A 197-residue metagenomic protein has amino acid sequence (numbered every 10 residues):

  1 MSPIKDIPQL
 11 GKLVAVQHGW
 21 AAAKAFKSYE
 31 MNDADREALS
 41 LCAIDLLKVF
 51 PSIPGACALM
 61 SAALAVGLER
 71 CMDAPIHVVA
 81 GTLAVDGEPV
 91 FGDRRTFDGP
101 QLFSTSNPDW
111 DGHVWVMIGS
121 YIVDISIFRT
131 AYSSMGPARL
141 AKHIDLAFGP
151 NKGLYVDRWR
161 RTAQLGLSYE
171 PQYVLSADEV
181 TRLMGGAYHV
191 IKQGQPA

Functional and structural regions predicted by a protein language model:
M1-A197: A structural boundary/capping signal
